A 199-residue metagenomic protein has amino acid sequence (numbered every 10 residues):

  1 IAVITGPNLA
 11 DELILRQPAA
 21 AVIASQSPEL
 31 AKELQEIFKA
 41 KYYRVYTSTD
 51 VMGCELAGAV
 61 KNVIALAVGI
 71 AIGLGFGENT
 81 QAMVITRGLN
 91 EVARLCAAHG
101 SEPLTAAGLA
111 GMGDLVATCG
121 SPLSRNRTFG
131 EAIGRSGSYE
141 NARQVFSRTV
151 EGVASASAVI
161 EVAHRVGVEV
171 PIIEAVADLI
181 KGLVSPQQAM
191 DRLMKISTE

Functional and structural regions predicted by a protein language model:
I1-R16, L34-E36: Rossmann-like NAD(P)(H) cofactor-binding subdomain of soluble oxidoreductases
I1-T5, V45-T49, P171-I172: General beta-strand structural signal in soluble alpha/beta enzymes
V3, A82, T86, A110 (+1 more regions): Alpha-helical transmembrane segments of multi-pass membrane proteins, especially transporters and channels
P18-T105: Internal alpha-helical scaffold of NAD(P)-dependent oxidoreductase catalytic cores
K61, V68-I72, A97-A107, G111-E199: NAD(P)-dependent Rossmann-like dehydrogenase/reductase catalytic/cofactor-binding core
